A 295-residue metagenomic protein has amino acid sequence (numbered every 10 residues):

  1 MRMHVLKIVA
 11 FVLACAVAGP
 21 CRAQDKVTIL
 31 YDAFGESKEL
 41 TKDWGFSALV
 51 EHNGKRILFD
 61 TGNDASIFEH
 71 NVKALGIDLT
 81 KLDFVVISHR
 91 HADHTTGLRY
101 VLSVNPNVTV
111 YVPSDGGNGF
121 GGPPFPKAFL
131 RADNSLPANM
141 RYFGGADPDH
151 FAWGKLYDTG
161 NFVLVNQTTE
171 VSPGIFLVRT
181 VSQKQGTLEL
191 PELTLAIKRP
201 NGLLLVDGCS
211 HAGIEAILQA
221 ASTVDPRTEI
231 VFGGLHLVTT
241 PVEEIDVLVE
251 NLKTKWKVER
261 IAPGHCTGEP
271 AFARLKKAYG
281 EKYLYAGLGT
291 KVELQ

Functional and structural regions predicted by a protein language model:
M1-V9: Bacterial N-terminal signal peptides that target proteins for export
C21-A23: Boundary at the C-terminal end of the N-terminal hydrophobic targeting segment
K26-L75, L188-D207: Conserved beta-strand hairpin/beta-sheet module of binuclear metal-dependent hydrolase folds, prominently
G35-K38, Q183-G186, L237-P241: Short, small-residue-enriched loops and turns at beta-alpha junctions that line or gate enzyme active sites
S66-D115, S222-F232, H236, E259: Active-site metal-binding motif and surrounding structural segment of the metallo-beta-lactamase
H94, T109, T194, P200-G289: Cap/insert and terminal regions of metallo-dependent hydrolase folds
G116-E192, R274, L284-Q295: Metallo-beta-lactamase
